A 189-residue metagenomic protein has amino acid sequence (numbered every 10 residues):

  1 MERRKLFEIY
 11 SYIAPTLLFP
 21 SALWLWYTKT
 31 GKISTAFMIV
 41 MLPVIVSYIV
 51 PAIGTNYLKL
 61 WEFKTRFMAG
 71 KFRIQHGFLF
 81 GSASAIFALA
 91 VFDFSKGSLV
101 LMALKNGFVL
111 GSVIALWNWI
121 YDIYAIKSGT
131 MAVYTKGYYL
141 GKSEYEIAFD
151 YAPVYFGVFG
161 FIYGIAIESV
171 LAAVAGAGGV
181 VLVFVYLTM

Functional and structural regions predicted by a protein language model:
M1-M189: Aromatic-rich, lipid-facing transmembrane alpha helices and their immediate juxtamembrane interface loops in integral
